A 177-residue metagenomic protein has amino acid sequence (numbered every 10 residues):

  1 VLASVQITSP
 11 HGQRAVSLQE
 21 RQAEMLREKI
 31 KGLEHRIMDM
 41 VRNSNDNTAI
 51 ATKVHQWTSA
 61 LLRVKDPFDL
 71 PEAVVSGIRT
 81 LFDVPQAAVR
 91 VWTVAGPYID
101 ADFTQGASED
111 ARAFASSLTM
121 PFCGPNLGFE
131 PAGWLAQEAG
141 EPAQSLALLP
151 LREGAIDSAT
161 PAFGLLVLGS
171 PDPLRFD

Functional and structural regions predicted by a protein language model:
V1-P10: Short, positively charged
R14-A60: Signal-transmission linkers at sensory-effector interfaces
R63-D102: Helix-loop-beta substructure at the N-terminus of cytosolic sensory domains that couple signal/ligand detection
F103-A147, V167: Regulatory sensory and allosteric helical modules in signal-transduction proteins and certain transcription factors
Q144-D157: A short, aliphatic-rich beta-strand micro-motif
D157, G169-D177: Regulatory loop-to-helix N-cap segments in sensory/regulatory domains that couple ligand/signal detection
A162-L165: Short glycine-/small-residue motifs
